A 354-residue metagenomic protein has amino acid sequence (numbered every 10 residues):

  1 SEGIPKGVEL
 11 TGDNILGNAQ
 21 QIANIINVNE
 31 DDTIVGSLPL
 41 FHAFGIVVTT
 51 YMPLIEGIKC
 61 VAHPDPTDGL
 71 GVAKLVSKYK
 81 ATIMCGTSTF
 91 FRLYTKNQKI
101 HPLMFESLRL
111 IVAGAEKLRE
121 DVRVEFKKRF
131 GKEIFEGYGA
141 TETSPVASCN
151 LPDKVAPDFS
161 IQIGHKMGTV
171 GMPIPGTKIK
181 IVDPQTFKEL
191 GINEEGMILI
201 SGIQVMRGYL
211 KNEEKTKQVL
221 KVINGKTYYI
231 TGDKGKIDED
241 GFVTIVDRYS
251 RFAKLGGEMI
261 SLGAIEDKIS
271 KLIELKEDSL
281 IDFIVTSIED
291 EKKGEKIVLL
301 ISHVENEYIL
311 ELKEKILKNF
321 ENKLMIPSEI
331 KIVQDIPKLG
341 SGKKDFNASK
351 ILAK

Functional and structural regions predicted by a protein language model:
S1-G17: Conserved AMP-binding A3 loop
G7-E9, G36, K59-P66, F135: Short beta-strand->loop structural element characteristic of the AMP-binding/adenylate-forming
L16-T33, F41-T82, N97: Conserved AMP-binding/adenylation subdomain of ANL enzymes
A81-G86, T95-H165, K178: Gly/Ser/Thr-rich phosphate-binding loop
M84, G202, R207-G208, T227 (+1 more regions): AMP-binding/adenylate-forming catalytic core of the ANL superfamily
A115, G139, G171, D233 (+1 more regions): Active-site glycine-centered loops adjacent to acidic/histidine catalytic or metal-binding residues that shape
T169-G176, T186-L220, E258-I260: Conserved ATP/PPi-binding loop(s) of AMP-dependent carboxylate-activating enzymes
E295, F320-K344: AMP-binding/adenylate-forming catalytic domain of the ANL superfamily
